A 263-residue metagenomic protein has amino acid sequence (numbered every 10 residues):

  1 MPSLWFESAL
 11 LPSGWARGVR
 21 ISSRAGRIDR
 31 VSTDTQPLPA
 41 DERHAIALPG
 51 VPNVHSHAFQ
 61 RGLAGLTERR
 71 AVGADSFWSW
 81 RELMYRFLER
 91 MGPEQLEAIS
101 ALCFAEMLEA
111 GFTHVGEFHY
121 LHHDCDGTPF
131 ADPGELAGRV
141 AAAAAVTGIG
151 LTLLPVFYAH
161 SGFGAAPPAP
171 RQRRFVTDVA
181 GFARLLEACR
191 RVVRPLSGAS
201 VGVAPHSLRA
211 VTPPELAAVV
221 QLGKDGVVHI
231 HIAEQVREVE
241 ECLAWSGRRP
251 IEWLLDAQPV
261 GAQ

Functional and structural regions predicted by a protein language model:
M1-P37, I46-A47: N-terminal metal-binding scaffold of metallo-dependent hydrolase/deaminase domains
E7, G26, H44, H55 (+5 more regions): Divalent metal-coordination and catalytic microenvironments
T35-A40, K224-G226: Short glycine/proline-enriched coil/turn segments at helix->beta-strand junctions
H44-A47, A101: Short hydrophobic "helix-edge" motifs at membrane interfaces and signal-peptide entry regions
P49-R61, V227-Q235: Histidine-centered catalytic micro-motifs
S56-R70, T152-G162: Short, solvent-exposed beta-strand-terminating loops
G65-G150, A180-L196: Alpha-helical scaffold segments that flank or form the walls of functional sites
H123-Q263: Metal-coordinating catalytic core of metallo-dependent amide/deamination hydrolases
